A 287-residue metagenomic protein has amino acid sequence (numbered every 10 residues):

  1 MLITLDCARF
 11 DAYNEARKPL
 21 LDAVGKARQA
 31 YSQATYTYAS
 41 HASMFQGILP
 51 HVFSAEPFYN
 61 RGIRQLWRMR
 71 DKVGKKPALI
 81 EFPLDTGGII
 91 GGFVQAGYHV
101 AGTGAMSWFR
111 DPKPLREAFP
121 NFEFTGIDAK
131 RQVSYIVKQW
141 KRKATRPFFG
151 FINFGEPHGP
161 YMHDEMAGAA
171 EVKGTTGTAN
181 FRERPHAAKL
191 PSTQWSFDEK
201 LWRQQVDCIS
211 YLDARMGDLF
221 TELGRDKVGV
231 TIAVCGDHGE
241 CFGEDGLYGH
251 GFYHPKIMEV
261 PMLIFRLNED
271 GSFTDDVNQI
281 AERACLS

Functional and structural regions predicted by a protein language model:
M1-S287: Catalytic domains that recognize anionic headgroups
